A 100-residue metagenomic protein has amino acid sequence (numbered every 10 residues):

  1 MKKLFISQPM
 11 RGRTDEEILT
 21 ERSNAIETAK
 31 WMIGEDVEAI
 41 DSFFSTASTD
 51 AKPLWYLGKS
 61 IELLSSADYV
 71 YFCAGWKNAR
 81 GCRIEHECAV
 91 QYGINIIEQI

Functional and structural regions predicted by a protein language model:
M1-I100: Conserved catalytic or regulatory cores that recognize and/or transform ribose-phosphate-containing ligands
